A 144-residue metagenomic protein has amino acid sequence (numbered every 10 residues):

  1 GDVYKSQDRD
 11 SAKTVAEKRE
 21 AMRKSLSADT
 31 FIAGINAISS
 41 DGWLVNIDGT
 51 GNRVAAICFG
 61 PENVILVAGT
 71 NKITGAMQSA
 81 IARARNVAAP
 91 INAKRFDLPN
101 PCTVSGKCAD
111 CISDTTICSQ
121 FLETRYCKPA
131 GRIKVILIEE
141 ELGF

Functional and structural regions predicted by a protein language model:
G1-Y4: Short, small-residue-biased leader/transition segments that mark boundaries at the very start of proteins
D8-F31: Glycine-rich oxoanion-binding loops at beta->alpha junctions
S25-F144: Conserved phosphate- and dinucleotide-binding cores of soluble alpha/beta proteins, encompassing both enzyme active
